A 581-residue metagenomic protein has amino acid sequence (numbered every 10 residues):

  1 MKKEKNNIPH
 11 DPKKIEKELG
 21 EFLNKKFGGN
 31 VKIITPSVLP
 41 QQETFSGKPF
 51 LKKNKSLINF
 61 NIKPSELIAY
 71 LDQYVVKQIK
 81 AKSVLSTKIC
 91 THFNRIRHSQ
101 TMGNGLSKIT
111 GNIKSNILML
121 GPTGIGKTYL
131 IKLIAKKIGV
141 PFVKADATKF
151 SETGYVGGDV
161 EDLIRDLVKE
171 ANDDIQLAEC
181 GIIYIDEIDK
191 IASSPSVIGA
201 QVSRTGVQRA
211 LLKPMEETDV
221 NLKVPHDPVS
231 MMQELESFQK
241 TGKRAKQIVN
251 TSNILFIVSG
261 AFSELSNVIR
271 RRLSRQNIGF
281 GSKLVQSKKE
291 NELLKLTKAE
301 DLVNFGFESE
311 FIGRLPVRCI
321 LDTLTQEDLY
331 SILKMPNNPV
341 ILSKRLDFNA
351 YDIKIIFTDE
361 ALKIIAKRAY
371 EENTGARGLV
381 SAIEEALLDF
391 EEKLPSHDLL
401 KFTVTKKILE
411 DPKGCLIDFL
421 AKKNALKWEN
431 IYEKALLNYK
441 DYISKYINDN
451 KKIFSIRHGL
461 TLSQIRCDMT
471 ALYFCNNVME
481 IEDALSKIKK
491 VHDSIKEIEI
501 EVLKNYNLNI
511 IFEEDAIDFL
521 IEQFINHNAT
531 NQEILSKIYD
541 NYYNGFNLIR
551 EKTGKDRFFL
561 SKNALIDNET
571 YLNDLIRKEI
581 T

Functional and structural regions predicted by a protein language model:
M1-T581: Non-catalytic accessory segments flanking P-loop/AAA+ NTPase cores
